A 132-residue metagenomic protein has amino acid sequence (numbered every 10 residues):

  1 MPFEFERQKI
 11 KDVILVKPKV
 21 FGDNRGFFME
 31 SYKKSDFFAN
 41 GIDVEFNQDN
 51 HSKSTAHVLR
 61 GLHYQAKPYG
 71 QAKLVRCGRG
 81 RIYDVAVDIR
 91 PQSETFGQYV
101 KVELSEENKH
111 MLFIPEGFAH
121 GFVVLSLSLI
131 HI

Functional and structural regions predicted by a protein language model:
M1-H110, S126-S128: Non-catalytic, conserved peripheral segments adjacent to functional cores
L112, H120-L125: Short beta-strand His + acidic residue motifs that chelate non-heme Fe in jelly-roll/DSBH and cupin folds
I130-I132: Conserved small/polar residues in nucleotide/adenosyl-binding loops
